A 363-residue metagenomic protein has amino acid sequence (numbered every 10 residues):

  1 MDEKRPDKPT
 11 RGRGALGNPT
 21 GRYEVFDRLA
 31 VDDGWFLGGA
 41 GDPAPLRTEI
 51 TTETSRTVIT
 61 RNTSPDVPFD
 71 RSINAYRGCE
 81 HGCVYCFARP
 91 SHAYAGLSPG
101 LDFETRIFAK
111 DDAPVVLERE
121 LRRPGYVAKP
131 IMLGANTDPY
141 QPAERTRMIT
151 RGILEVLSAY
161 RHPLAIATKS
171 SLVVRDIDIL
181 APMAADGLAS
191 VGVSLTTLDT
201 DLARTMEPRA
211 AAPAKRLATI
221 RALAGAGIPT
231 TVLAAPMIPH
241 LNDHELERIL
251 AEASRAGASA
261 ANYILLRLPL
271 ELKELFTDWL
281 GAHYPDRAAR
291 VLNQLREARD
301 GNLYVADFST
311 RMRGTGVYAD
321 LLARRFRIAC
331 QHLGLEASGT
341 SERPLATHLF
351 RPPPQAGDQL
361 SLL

Functional and structural regions predicted by a protein language model:
M1-T54, T60, H244-L363: Auxiliary Fe-S-binding modules of radical SAM enzymes
A40-R77, H81-G192, T196-R204, A212-G225: Conserved Radical SAM active-site core
I131-M132, A167, T230-A234, N262-I264: Short beta-strand segments at enzyme active-site cores
V156-H162, T219-P229, A298-G301, R325-E336: A structural motif corresponding to the C-terminal end of an alpha-helix and its immediate exit/capping segment
S171-V174, I238-E247: Active-site glycine- and acidic-residue-rich loops that bind and position anionic ligands or nucleotide-like cofactors
A185-L188, P229, A256-S259: Glycine-enriched alpha-helix->loop->beta-strand junction motifs that scaffold or abut catalytic
L198-T200, E207-R209, A222-N242, L265-L268 (+1 more regions): Conserved strand-turn element in the central/C-terminal portion of the radical SAM core barrel that lines
